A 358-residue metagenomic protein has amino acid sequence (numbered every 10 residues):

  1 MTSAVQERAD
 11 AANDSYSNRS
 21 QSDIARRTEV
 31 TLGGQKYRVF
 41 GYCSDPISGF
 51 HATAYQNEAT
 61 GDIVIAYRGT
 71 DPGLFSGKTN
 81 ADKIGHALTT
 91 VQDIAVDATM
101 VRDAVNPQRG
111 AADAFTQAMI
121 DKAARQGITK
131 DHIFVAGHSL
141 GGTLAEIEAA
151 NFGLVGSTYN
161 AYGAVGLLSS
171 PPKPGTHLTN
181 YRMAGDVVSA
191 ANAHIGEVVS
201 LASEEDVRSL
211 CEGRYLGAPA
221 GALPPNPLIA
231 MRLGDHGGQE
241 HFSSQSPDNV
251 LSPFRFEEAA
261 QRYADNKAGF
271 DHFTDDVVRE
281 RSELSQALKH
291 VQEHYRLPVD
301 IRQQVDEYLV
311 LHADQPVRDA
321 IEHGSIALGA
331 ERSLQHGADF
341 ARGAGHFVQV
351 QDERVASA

Functional and structural regions predicted by a protein language model:
M1-R27: N-terminal low-complexity, Ser/Thr- and acidic-residue-enriched intrinsically disordered segments
A9, S15, A52, I63 (+1 more regions): A broad, low-specificity signal marking well-ordered, structured residues that form hydrophobic/aromatic
A11, I65, D186: A residue-level signal for conserved active-site and pocket-lining positions in enzyme catalytic cores
S20-F134, N151-V155, Y162-P172: A conserved cap/lid and substrate-binding interface adjacent to the catalytic center of lipid-processing enzymes
A59-D62, A150-A358: Serine hydrolase/lipase
A136-G141, A145: Gly/Ala-rich beta-loop-alpha elbow adjacent to hydrolase catalytic centers
